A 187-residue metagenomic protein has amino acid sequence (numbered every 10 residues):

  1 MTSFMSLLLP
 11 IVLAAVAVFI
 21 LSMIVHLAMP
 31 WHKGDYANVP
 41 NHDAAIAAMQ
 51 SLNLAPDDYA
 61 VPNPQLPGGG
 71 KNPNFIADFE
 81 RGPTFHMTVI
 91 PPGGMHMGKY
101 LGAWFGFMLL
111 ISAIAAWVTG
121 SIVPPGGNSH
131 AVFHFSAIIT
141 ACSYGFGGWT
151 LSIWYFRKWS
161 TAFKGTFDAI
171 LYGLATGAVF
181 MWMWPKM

Functional and structural regions predicted by a protein language model:
M1-M187: Juxtamembrane/disordered regions of integral membrane proteins
